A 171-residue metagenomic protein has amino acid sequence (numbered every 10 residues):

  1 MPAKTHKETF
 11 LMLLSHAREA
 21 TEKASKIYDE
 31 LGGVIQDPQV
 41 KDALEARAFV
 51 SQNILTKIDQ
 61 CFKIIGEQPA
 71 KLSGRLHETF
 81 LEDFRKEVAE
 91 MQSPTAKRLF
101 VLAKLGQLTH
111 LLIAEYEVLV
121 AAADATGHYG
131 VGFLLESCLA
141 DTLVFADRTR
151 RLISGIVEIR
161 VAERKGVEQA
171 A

Functional and structural regions predicted by a protein language model:
M1-A171: Amphipathic alpha-helical hairpins
